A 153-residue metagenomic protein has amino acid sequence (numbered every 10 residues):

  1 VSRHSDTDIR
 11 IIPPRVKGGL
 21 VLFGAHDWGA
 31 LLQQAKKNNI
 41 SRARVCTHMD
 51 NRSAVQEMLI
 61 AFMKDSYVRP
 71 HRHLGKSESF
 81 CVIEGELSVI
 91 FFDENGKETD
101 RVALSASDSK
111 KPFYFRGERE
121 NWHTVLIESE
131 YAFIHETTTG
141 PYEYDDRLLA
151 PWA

Functional and structural regions predicted by a protein language model:
V1-V55, D100-S107: A short, N-terminal "cap"/entry segment at the start of jelly-roll beta-barrel domains of the cupin/DSBH fold
R52-S53, G75, E130: Short strand-connecting beta-turns/loops that link adjacent beta-strands
L59-A61, S79, Y114-R116, E136: Conserved hydrophobic/aromatic beta-strand scaffold that supports enzyme active sites
L59-K76, R119: Conserved short histidine dyad/triad with adjacent acidic residue
K64, G75-N95: Glycine- and acidic-residue-biased ligand/ion/polar-headgroup-sensing regions
R69-H71, V89-F91, F115-G117, H123-E128 (+1 more regions): Short beta-strand His + acidic residue motifs that chelate non-heme Fe in jelly-roll/DSBH and cupin folds
L87-F115: Cyclic nucleotide-binding regulatory domains
T99-A103, D108-K110, W122-A153: Double-stranded beta-helix
